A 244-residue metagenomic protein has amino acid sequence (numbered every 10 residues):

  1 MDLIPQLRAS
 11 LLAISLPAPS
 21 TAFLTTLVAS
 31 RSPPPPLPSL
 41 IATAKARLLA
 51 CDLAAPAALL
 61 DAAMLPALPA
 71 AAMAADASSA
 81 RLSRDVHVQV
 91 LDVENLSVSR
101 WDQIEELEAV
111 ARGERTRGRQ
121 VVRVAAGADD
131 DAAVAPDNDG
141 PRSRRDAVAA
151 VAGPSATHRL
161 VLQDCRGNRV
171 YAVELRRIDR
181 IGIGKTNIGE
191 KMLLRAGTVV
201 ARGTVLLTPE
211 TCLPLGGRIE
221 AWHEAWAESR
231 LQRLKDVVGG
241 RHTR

Functional and structural regions predicted by a protein language model:
M1-P154, R230-R244: Nucleic-acid-binding small beta-barrel platforms of the OB/S1 family and closely associated recruitment extensions
R81, I178-R195: Short nucleic-acid-contacting surface segments enriched for D/E, G, S/T with interspersed K/R
Q89-L96, Q163-C165, V173-R177, R195-G197 (+1 more regions): Structured beta-strand/turn binding interfaces of compact recognition modules in eukaryotic regulators
V93, V110-R112, I181-K185, G217-E220: A short, polar/proline- and glycine-enriched secondary-structure boundary/capping micro-motif
D102-E108, V199-L234: OB-fold/S1-family single-stranded nucleic acid-binding modules
A149-R169: Short, contiguous, well-structured surface segments enriched in hydrophobic/aromatic residues
R166, R180, T186-I188, A201 (+1 more regions): Fungal eukaryote-biased detector of long internal structured cores
